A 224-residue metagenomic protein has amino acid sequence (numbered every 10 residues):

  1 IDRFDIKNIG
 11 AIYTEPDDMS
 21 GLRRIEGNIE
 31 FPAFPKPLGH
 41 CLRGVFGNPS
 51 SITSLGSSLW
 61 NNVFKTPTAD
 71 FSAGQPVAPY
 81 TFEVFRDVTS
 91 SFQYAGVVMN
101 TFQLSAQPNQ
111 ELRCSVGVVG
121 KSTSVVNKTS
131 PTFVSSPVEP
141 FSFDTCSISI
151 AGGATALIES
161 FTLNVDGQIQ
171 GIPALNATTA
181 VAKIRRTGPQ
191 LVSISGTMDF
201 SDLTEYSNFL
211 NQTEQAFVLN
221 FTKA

Functional and structural regions predicted by a protein language model:
I1-A224: Signature of extracytoplasmic/envelope-associated structural regions
